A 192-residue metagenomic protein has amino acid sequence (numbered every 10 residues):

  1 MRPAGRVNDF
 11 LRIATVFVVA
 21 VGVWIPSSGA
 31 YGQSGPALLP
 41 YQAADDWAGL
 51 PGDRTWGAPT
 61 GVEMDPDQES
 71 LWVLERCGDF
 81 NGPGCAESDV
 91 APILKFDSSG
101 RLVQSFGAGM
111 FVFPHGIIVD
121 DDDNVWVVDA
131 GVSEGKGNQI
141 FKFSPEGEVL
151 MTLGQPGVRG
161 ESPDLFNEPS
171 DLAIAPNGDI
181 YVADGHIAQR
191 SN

Functional and structural regions predicted by a protein language model:
M1-L11: N-terminal secretory signal peptides that target proteins for export/translocation
R12-P26: Bacterial N-terminal signal peptides
Y31-N192: Eukaryotic scaffold repeat domains enriched in small/polar residues
